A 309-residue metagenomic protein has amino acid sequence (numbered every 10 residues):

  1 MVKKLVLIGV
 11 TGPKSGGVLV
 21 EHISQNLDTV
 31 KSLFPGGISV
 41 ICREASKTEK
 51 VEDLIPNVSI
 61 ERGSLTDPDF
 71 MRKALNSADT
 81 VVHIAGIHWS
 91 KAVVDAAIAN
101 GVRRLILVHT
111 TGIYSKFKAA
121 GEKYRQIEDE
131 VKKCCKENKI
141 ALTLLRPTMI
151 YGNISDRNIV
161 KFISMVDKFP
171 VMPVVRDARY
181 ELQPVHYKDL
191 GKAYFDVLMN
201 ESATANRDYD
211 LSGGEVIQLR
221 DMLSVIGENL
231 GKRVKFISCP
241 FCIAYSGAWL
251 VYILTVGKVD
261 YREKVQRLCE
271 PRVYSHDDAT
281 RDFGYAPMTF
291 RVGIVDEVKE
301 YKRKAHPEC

Functional and structural regions predicted by a protein language model:
K3-T29: N-terminal Rossmann NAD(P)H-binding glycine-rich loop of SDR-like oxidoreductase domains
I41-S46, S64-L65, A85: N-terminal Rossmann-fold cofactor-binding loop
S59-H83: Conserved Rossmann-fold cofactor-binding substructure of NAD(P)-dependent oxidoreductases
N76-L107, I113-C135: NAD(P)-cofactor binding segment of oxidoreductase domains
K133-N153: Conserved beta-loop-beta element that borders a ligand/cofactor-binding pocket
T148-I154, R176-K188, G213-E215: Glycine-rich "substrate-gating" loop/helix at the edge of Rossmann-like oxidoreductase active sites
S164-V185, D196-V197, T204-A205, D210: A conserved pocket-lining segment of Rossmann-fold NAD(P)-dependent short-chain dehydrogenase/reductase
N200-D260, H276, R281-C309: Mid/C-terminal beta-alpha module of Rossmann-like enzyme folds, strongest in SDR-family dehydrogenases/epimerases
